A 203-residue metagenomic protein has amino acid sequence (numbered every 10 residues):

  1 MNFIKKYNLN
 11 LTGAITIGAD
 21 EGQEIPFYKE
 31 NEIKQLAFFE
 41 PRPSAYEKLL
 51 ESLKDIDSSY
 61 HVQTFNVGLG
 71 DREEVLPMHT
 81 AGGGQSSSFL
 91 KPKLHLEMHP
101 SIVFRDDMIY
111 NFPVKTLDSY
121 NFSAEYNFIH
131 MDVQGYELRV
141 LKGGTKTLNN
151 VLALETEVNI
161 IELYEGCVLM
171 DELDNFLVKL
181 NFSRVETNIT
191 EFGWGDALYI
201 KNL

Functional and structural regions predicted by a protein language model:
M1-L203: Phosphate/nucleotide-binding beta-alpha loop and adjacent structural elements of enzyme active sites
